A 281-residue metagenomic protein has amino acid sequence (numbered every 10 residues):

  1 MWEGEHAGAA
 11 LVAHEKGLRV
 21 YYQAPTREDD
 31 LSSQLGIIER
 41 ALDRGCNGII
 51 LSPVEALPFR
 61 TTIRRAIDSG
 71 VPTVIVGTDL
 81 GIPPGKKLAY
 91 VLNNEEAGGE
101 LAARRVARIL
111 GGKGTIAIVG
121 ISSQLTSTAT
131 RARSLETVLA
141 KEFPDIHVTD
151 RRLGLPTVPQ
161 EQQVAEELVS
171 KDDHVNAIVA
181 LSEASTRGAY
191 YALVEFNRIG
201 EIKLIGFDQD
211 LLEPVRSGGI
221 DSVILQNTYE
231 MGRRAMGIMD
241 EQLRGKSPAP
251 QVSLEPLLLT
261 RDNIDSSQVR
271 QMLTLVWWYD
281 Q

Functional and structural regions predicted by a protein language model:
M1-G8, V12, Y21-L35, C46 (+3 more regions): Extracytoplasmic "Venus flytrap"
W2, Y21-Q23, I50-S52, T73-G77 (+6 more regions): Structural recognition of the beta-strand scaffold that forms the well-ordered cores of secreted hydrolase catalytic
E3-L18, G98-A102, T126-I146, Q160 (+4 more regions): Short, solvent-exposed amphipathic alpha-helices that sit in or adjacent to ligand/effector-binding or catalytic
R19, L57-A97, R108, T115 (+2 more regions): Flexible loop/hinge segments that line or gate small-molecule binding clefts
A24, L92-N93, A117-S127, R152-L155: Short beta-strand->loop
Q34, Y90-I116, T130, Q160-Q162 (+2 more regions): Hydrophobic alpha-helical segments within soluble ligand-binding/sensing domains
L42-R44, G48-I67, L135, D150-P214: Hydrophobic alpha-helical
S127, V138-A140, D145, E230-Q281: Hinge/cleft segment of the Venus flytrap/periplasmic-binding protein
